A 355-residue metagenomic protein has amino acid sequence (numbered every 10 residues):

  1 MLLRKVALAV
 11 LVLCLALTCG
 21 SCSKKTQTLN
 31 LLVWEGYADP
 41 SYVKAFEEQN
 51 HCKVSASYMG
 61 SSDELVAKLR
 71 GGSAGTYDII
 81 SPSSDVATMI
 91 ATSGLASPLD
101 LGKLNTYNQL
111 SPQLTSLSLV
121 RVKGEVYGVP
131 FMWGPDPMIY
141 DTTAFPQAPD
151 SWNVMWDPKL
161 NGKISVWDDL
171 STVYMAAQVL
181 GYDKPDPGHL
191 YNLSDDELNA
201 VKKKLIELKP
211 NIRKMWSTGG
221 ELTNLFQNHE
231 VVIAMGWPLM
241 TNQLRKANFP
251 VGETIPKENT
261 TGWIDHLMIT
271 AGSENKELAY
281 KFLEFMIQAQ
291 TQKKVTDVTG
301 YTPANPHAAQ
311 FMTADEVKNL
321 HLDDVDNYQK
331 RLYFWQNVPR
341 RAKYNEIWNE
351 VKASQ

Functional and structural regions predicted by a protein language model:
L17-S21: C-terminal motif of bacterial Sec signal peptides marking the signal peptidase cleavage site
C22-I90, T223: Early extracytoplasmic/lumenal segment of secretory-pathway proteins
S81-A87, A91-Q227: Extracytoplasmic ligand-binding site segments that recognize negatively charged/polar headgroups
A87-M89, I233-P250: A ligand-binding cleft/hinge motif common to bilobed small-molecule-binding domains
P137-A144, V179, W263-N275, K294: A bilobed periplasmic-binding-protein/Venus flytrap-type ligand-binding module shared by bacterial periplasmic
N199, K204-L208, R245-A271: Periplasmic-binding protein-like
T261, T270-Q329: Mature extracytoplasmic/periplasmic domains
N327-Q355: Conserved C-terminal helix/tail region of periplasmic/extracytoplasmic solute-binding proteins
